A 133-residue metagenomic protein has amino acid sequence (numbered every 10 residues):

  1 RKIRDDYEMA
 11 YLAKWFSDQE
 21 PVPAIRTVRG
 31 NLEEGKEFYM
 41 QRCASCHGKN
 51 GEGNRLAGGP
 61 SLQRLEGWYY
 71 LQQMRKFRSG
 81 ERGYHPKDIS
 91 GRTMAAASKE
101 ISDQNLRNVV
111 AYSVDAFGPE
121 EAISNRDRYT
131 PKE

Functional and structural regions predicted by a protein language model:
R1-I3, K36, E52-E81, A95-E100: Gly/Gly-Pro-rich "capping" loops immediately C-terminal to redox-active cysteine motifs in periplasmic/lumenal
R1-P23, A96-R128: C-terminal capping alpha-helices of c-type cytochrome domains
E8-R29, K49-L65: His/Cys-centered metal/cofactor-coordination and adjacent catalytic loops
A10, K14, E33-E37, Q41 (+4 more regions): Solvent-exposed, polar/charged alpha-helical surfaces in well-ordered, non-transmembrane soluble domains, broadly
Q19, R42, K49-G53, F77-Y84 (+1 more regions): A short secondary-structure junction motif
V28-E52, E66, N125-E133: Sequence/structural segment immediately N-terminal to covalent heme-attachment motifs in c-type and related
G30-N31, G53, S61, D88 (+3 more regions): Residue-level signal for alpha-helical context at structural boundaries
Y69-E81, H85, I89, T93-P119 (+1 more regions): C-terminal functional regions that serve as terminal interaction/effector modules
